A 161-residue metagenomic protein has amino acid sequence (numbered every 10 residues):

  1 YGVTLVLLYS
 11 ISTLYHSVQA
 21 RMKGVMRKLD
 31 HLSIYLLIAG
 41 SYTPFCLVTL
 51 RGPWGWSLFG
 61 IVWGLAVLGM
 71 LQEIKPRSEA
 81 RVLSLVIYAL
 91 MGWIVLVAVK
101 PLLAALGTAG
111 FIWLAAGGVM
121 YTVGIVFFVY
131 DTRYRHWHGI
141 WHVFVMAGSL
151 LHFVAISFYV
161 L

Functional and structural regions predicted by a protein language model:
Y1-L161: Multi-pass alpha-helical transmembrane bundles in non-GPCR membrane proteins that perform intramembrane catalysis
